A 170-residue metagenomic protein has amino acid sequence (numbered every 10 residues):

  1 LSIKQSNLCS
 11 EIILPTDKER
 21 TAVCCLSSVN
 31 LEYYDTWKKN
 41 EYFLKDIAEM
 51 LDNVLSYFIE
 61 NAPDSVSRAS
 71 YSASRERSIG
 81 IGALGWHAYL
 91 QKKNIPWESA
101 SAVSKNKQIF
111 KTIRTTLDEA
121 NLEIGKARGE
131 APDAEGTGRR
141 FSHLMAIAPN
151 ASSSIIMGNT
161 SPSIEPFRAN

Functional and structural regions predicted by a protein language model:
L1-A73, A83-L90, T160, N170: Function-dense linear segments that define catalytic or interfacial modules in macromolecule-processing proteins
S2, V23-N30, S78-G80, P96 (+3 more regions): Residue-level preference for alpha-helix termini and adjacent loops
S27-S28, R77-K92, S142, S152-I155: Contiguous, well-ordered alpha-helical segments that form the cores/surfaces of helical PPI scaffolds
F43, S78-G82, I113: Short, contiguous, pocket-lining structural segments that sit at or immediately flank catalytic/ligand-binding sites
D46-S70, S74, K93-N150: Internal maturation/activation junctions in enzymes
Y57-E60, M145-N170: Catalytic alpha/beta core of large soluble enzyme barrels
H87, L122, E165: Short glycine-/small-residue-rich flexible loop motifs, especially phosphate/cofactor-binding loops
K92-N94, N106, P162-S163, N170: Generic secondary-structure boundary signal with a strong preference for alpha-helix termini
